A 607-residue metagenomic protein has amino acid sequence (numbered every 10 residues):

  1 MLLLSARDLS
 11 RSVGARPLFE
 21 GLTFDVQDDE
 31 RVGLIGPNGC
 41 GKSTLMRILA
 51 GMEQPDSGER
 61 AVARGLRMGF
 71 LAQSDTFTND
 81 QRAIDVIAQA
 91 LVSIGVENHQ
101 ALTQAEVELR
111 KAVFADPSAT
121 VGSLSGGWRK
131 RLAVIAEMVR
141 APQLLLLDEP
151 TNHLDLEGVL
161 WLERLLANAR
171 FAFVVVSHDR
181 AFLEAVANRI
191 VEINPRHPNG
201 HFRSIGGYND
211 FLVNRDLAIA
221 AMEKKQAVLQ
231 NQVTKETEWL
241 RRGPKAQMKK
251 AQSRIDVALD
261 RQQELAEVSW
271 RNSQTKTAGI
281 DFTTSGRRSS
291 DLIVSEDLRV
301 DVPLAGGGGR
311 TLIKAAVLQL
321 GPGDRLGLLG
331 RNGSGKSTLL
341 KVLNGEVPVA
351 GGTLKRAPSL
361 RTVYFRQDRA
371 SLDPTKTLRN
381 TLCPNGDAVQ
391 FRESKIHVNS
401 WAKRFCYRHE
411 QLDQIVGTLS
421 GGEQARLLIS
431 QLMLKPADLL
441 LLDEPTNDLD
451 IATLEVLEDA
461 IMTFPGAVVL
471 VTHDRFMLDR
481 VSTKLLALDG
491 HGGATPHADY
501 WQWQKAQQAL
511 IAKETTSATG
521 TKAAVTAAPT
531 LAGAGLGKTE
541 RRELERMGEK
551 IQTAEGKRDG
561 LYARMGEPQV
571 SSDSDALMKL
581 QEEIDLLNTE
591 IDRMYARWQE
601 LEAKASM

Functional and structural regions predicted by a protein language model:
M1-K224, T277, F282-M607: ABC ATP-binding cassette signature C-motif
R215-Q247, A251-I255, R261-N272: Intracellular alpha-helical coupling/juxtamembrane segments of multi-pass membrane proteins
